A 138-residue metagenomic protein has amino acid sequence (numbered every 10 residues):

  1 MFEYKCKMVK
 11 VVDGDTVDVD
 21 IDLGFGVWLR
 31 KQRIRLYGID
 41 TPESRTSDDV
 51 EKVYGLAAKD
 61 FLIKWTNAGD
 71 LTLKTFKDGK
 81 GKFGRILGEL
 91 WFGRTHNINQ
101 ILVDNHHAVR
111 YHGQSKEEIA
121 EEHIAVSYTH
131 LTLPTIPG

Functional and structural regions predicted by a protein language model:
M1-L131: Small beta-barrel nucleic-acid-binding modules, primarily SNase/OB-fold domains and secondarily Tudor-like barrels
H130-G138: Single conserved hydrophobic/aromatic residue that forms the stacking wall/gate of nucleotide- or nucleobase-binding
